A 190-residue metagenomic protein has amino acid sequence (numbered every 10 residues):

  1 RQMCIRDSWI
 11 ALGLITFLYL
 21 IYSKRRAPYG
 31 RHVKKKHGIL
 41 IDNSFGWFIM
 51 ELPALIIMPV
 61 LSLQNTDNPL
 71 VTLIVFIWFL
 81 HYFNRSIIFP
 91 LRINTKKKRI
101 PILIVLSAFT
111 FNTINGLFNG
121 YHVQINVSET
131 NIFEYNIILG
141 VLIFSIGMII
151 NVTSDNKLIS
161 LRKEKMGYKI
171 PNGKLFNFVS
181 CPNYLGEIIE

Functional and structural regions predicted by a protein language model:
R1-I5: Short, small-residue-biased leader/transition segments that mark boundaries at the very start of proteins
R6-A11, H32-E51, F76: Loop-to-helix transition at the N-terminal end of transmembrane alpha-helices
R6-G13, P69-I77, F133-M148: Alpha-helical transmembrane segments
S8-S23, P53-V60, F109-N119, V141-I149: Hydrophobic core of alpha-helical transmembrane segments in multi-pass integral membrane proteins
L18-I39: Membrane-interface helix-loop junction between the first two transmembrane segments
N43-D67: Extended catalytic core of nucleotide-activated donor transferases of GT-like folds
L70-R92: A basic- and aromatic-enriched beta-loop-alpha substructure that forms the phosphate/nucleotide- and DNA/RNA-contacting
S86-F111, L117-E190: Cytosolic-biased juxtamembrane loops and peripheral soluble domains of multi-pass membrane proteins
